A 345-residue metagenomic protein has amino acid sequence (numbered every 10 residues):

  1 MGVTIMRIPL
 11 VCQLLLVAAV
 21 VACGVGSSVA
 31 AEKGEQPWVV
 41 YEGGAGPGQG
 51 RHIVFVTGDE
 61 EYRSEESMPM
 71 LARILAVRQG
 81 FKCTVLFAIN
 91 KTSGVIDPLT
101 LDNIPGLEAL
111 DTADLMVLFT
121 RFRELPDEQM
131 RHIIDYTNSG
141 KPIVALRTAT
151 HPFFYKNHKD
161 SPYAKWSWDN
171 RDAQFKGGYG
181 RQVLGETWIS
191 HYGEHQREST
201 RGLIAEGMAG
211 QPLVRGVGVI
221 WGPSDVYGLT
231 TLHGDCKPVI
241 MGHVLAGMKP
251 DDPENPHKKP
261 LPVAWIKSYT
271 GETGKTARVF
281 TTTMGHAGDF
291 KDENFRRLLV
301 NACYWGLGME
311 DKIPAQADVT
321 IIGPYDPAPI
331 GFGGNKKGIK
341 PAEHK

Functional and structural regions predicted by a protein language model:
M1-I5: Short, Lys/Arg-enriched N-terminal segments with co-localized hydrophobic residues within the first ~10-30 amino acids
C12-S27: Bacterial N-terminal signal peptides
A31-G48, E66-S67, I74-R78, A246-K345: Extracellular ligand-binding/catalytic regions of CAZymes and related secreted enzymes and adhesion modules
E32-K33, V39-G43, V54-V56, E60-F153: Helical hinge/lid and interdomain linker segments adjacent to catalytic or ligand-binding clefts that mediate domain
Q49, S67-L71, A109, Q129-I133 (+4 more regions): Stable alpha-helical elements in mature extracytoplasmic
Q49-G50, L146-D251, A315-K345: An acidic, glycine-rich "communication" segment
I53, T57, V239-M241, F280-M284: Active-site-proximal beta-strand elements of phosphoester/diester hydrolases
G58-E61, R197-G202, V214, D252-N255 (+1 more regions): Active-site rim elements
